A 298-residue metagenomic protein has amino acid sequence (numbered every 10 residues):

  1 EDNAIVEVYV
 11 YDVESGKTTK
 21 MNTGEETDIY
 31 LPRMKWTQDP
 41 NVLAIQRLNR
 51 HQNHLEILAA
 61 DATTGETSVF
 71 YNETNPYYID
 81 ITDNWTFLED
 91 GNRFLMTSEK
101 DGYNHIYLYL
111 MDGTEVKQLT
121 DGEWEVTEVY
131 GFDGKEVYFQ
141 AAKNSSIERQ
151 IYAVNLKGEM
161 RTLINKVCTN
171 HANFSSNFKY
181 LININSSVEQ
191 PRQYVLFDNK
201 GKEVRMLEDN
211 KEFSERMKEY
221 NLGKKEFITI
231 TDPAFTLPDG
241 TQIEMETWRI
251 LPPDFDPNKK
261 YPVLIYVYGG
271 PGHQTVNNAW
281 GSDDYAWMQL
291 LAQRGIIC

Functional and structural regions predicted by a protein language model:
E1-R192, L196-N199, L222, A279: Beta-propeller folds
P40, H171-C298: Serine-hydrolase catalytic core recognition
